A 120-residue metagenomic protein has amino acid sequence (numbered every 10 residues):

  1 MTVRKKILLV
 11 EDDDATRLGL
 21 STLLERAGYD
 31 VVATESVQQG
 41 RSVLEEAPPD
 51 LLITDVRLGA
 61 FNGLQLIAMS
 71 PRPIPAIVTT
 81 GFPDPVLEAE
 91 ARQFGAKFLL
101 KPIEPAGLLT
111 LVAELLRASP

Functional and structural regions predicted by a protein language model:
E11: Conserved acidic carboxylate
D14-V32: Two-component/phosphorelay signaling modules centered on CheY-like receiver
A33-L51: Acidic, metal-coordinating helix/loop segments flanking the phosphotransfer/catalytic sites of two-component signaling
S36, N62-Q65: Acidic catalytic/metal-coordinating carboxylates
T54-D55: Active-site T/S-Asp motif of two-component receiver
G59: The feature encodes the CheY-like receiver
Q65, F82-L100, T110: Alpha4 helix (beta4-alpha4-beta5 surface) of REC/receiver domains from two-component response regulators
